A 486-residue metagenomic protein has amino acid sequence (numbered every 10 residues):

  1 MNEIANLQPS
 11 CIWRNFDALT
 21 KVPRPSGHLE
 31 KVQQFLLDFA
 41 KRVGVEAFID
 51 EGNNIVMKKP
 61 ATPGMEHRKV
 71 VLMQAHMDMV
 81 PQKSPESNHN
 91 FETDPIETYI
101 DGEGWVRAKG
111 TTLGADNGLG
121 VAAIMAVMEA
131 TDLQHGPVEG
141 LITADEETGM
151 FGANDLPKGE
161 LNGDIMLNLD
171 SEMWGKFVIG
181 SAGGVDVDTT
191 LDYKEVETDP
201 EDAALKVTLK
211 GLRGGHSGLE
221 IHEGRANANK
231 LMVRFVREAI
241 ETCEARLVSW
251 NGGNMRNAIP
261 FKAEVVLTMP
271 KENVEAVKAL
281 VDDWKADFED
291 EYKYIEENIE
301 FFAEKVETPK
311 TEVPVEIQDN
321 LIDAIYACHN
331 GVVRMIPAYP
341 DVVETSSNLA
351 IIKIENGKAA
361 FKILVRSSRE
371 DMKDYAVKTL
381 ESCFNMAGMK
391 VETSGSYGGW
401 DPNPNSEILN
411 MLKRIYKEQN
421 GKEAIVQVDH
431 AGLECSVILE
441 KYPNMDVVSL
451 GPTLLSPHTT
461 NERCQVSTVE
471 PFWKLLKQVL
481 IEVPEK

Functional and structural regions predicted by a protein language model:
E3-G104: Acidic/His- and Gly-rich active-site-bordering loop/insert found across diverse amide/peptide-bond hydrolases
P9-I12, P337-P340, E344-G357, K422-V479: Zn-dependent metallopeptidase/amidohydrolase metal-coordination segment
M65-T148, A153-D164, T190, A204 (+6 more regions): Active-site metal-coordination/substrate-binding segment of hydrolases, especially metallo-dependent peptidases
Q74-H76, L141-T143, M166-D170, T208-K210 (+1 more regions): Short beta-strand segments
D101-R107, E147-T148, N154-R366: Midchain, well-structured core segments that form catalytic/ion-binding scaffolds
G159, R225-T242, K271-V274, D319-Y326 (+3 more regions): His/Asp/Glu-rich mid-to-C-terminal helical/loop segments that flank catalytic regions of hydrolases
E220, N227-N229, R234-W250, P402-M445: Active-site-adjacent substrate-binding region of metalloamidase/peptidase-like peptide-processing proteins
V342-A431: Substrate-recognition/cap regions that form aromatic- and gly/pro-loop-enriched pockets for small-molecule ligands
